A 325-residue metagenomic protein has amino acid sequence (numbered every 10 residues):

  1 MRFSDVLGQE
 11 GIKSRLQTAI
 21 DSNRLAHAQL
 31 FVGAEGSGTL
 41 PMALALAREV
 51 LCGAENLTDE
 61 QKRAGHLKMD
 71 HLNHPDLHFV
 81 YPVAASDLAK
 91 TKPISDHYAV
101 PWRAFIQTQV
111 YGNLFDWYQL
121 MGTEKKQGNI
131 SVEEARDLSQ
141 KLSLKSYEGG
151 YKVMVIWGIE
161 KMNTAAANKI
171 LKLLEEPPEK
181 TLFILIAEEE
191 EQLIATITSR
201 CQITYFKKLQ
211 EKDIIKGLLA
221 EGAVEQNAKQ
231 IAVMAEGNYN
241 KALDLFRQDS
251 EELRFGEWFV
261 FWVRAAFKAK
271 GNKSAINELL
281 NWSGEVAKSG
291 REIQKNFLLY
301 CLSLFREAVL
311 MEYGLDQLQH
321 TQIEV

Functional and structural regions predicted by a protein language model:
R2-E160, A165: Clamp-loader machinery-focused feature within the broader ASCE/P-loop NTPase space
R2-H71, E179-L182, E188-Y300, L304-V325: Charged, glycine-rich active-site and insertion segments that engage polyanionic ligands
E133, G158-N168, E175, E188 (+2 more regions): N-terminal functional module detector in eukaryotic proteins
Q140, K172, S199: Conserved adenine-binding aromatic site and its adjacent loop/helix in ATP-hydrolyzing domains
S143, N168-L182: Conserved catalytic/switch belt of AAA+ P-loop NTPases
E148-V153, P178-I184: Loop/turn-to-beta-strand initiation segments
